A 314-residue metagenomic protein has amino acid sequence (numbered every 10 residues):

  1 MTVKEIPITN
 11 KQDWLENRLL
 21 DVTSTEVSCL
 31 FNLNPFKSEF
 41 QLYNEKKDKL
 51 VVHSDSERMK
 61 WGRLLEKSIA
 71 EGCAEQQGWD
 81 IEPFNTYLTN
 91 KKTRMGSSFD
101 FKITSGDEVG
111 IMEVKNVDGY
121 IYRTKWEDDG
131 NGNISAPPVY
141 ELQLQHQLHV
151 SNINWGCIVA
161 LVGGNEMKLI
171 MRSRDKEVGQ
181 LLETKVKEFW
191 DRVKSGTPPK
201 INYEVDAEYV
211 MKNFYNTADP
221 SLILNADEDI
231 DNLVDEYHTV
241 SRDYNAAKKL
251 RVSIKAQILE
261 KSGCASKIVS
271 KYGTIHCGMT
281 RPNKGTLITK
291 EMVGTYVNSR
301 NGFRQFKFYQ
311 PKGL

Functional and structural regions predicted by a protein language model:
M1-L314: Accessory terminal regions of nucleic-acid processing enzymes
